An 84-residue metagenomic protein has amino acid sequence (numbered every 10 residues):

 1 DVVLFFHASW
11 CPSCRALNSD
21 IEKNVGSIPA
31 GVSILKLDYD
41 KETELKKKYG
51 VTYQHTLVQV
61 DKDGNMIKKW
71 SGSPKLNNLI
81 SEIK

Functional and structural regions predicted by a protein language model:
D1-S9: Short active-site neighborhood of thiol/selenol oxidoreductases, capturing the structured segment around
F6, V25, P29-E44: Thiol-based oxidoreductase modules, predominantly thioredoxin-like and allied folds used for disulfide exchange
S9-A16, T56: C-type cytochrome heme c attachment motif
S13-I28: Typically the conserved alpha-helix immediately C-terminal to a functionally engaged Cys/Sec in thioredoxin-like
C14, L45-K46, I67-K68: Extracytoplasmic/secreted cell-surface and envelope-processing proteins
N18-E22, T43, L76, I80: Extracytoplasmic/secreted envelope proteins and their assembly/folding machinery, especially bacterial periplasmic
L35-D61: Mid-chain, structured segments of secreted extracytoplasmic proteins
Y53, V58-K84: Non-catalytic, surface beta->alpha helical segment in thiol-disulfide oxidoreductase systems
